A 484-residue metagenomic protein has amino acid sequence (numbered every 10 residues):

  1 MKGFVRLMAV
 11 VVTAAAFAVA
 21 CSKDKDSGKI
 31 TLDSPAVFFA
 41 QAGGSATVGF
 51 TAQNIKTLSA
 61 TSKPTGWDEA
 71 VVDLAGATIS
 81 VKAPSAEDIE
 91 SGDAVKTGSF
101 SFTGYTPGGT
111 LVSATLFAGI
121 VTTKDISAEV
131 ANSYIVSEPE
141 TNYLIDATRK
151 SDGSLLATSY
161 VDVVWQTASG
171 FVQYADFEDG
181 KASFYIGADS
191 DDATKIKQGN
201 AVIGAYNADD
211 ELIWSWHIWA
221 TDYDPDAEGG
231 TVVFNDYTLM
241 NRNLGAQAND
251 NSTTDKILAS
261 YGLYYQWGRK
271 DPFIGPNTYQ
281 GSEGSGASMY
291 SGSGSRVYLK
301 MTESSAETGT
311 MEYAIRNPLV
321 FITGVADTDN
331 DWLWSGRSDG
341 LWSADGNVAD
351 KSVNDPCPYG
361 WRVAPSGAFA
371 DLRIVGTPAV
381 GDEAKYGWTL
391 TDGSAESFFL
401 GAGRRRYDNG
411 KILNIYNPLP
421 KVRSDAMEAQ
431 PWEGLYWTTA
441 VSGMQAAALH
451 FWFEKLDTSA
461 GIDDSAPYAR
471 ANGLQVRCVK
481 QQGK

Functional and structural regions predicted by a protein language model:
G3-R6, V10-F38, G109-V121, C478: Bacterial Sec-dependent N-terminal signal peptides
K29-L32, Q53-K82, I89, T122-S190: Surface-exposed binding patches on compact interaction domains or structured appendages
G44-V48: Structural beta-strand segments of beta-rich domains
F50-N54, T106, A188, K195 (+1 more regions): Non-cytosolic beta-sheet module surface loops
E90-V112, K197-A208: A short beta-strand micro-motif common to beta-rich folds, especially ectodomain repeats
T123-L156, A205, D210-L263: GGW-centered surface loops in extracellular recognition modules
G199-A201, D226-G376, D463-R477: Short aromatic-cysteine micro-motif
A246, D327-K484: C-terminal, surface-exposed recognition/capping segments
